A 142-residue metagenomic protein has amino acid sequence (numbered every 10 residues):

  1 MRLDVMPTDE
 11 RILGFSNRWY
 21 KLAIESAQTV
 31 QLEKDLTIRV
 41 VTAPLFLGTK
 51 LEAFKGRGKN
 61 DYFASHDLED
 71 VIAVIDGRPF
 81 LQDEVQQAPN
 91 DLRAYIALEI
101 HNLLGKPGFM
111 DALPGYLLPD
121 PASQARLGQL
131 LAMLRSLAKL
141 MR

Functional and structural regions predicted by a protein language model:
M1-R142: Compositionally biased terminal segments of proteins
